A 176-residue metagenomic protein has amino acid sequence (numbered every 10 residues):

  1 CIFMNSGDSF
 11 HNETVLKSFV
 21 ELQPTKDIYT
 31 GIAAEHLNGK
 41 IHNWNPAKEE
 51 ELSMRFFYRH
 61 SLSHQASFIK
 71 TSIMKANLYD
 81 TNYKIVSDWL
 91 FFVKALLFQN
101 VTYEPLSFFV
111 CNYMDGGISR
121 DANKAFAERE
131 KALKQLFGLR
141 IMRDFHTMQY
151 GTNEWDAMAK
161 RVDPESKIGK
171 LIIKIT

Functional and structural regions predicted by a protein language model:
C1-K124: Nucleotide-sugar donor-binding/catalytic module of glycosyltransferases that assemble extracellular/cell-envelope
D8, L90, E128-F137, G169: Bulky hydrophobic/aromatic packing residues
K17, A127-E130, I173: Generic alpha-helical structural signal
R59-A66, G117-I118, K134-M142, G169-T176: Short, surface-exposed, charge-dense and proline/glycine-enriched linear segments
A76-V86, L133-Q135, Y150-V162: Short secondary-structure transition/capping segments
F109, R120-F145: Catalytic core of nucleotide-sugar-dependent glycosyltransferases
G138-T176: Membrane-proximal basic amphipathic "stem/tether" segments
